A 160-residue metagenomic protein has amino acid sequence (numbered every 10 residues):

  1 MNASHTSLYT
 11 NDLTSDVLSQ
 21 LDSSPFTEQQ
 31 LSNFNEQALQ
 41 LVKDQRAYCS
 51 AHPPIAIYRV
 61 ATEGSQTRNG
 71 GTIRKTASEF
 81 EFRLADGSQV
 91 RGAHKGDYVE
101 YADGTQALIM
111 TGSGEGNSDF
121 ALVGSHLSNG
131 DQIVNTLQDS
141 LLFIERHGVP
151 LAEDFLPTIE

Functional and structural regions predicted by a protein language model:
M1-E160: Intrinsically disordered, low-complexity proline/glycine-rich segments
